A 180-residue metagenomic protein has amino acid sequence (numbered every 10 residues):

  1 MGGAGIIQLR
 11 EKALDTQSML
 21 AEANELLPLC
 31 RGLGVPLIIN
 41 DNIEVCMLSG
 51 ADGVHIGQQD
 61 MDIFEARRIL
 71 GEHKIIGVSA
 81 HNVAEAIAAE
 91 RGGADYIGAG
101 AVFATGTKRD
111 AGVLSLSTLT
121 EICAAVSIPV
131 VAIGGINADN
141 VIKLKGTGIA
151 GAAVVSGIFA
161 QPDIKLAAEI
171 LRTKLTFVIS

Functional and structural regions predicted by a protein language model:
M1-A4: A short, Lys/Arg-enriched amphipathic alpha-helix followed by its capping loop at the start of a domain
I6-E72: N-terminal active-site wall of soluble small-molecule enzyme domains
Q8, I38, H55, G77 (+2 more regions): Conserved beta-strand positions in the central sheet of alpha/beta enzyme cores
T16, N40, D60-I63, V83 (+3 more regions): Structural motif corresponding to alpha-helix initiation and N-cap regions
L20-R31, F64-G71, I87-E90, T120-A124 (+1 more regions): Surface-exposed amphipathic alpha-helices with a cationic face
L37-D52, A66, H81-G93, A125-A132 (+2 more regions): Catalytic cores of alpha/beta
S49-A51, I56, I75-A124, D163 (+1 more regions): Glycine/Thr-rich beta-alpha phosphate-binding loop at enzyme active sites
Q58-R68, G98-D110, A138-K174: Glycine-rich phosphate-binding active-site loops on the catalytic face of alpha/beta enzymes
